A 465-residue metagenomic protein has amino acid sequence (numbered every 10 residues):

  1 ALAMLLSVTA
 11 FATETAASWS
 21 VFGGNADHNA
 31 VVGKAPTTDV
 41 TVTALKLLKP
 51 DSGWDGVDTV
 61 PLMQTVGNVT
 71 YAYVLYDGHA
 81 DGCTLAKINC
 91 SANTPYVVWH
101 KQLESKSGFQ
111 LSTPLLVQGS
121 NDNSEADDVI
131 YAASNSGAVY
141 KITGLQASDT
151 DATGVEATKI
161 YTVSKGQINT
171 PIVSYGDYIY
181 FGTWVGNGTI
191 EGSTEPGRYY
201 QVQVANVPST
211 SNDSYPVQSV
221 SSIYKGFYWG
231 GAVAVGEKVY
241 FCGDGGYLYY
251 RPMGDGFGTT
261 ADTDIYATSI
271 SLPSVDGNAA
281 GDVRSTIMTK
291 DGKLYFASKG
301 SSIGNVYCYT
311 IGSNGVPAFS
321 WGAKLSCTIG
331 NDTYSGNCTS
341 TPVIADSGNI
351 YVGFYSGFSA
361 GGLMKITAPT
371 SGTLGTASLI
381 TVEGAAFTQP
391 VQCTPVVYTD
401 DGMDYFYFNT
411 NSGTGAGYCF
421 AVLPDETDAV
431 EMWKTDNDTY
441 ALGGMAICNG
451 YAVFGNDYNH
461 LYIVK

Functional and structural regions predicted by a protein language model:
A1-S7: Bacterial N-terminal signal peptides
V8-A12: C-terminal juxtamembrane segment of a hydrophobic transmembrane alpha-helix
T13-D58, L62-K465: Extracytoplasmic/lumenal domain signature
